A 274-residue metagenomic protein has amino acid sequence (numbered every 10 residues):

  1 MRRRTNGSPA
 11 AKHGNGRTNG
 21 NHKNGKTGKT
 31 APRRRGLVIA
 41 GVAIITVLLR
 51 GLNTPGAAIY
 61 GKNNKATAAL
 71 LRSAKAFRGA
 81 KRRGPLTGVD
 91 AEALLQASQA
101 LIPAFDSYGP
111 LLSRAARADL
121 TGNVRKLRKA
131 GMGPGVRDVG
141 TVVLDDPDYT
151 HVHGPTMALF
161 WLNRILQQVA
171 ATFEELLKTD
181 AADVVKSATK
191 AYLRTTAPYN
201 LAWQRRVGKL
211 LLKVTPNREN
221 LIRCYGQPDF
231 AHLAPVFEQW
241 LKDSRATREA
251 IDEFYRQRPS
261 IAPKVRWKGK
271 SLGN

Functional and structural regions predicted by a protein language model:
M1-A31: Short, low-complexity, Lys/Arg-enriched N-terminal segments of secretory-pathway carbohydrate enzymes
R4-G7, A31, I45, N53 (+1 more regions): Intrinsically disordered, low-complexity segments enriched in Ser/Pro/Gly/Ala and basic residues
A11-K12, P32, G41-I44, A58-I59 (+2 more regions): Intrinsic disorder/low-complexity segments
T30-P32, V47, W203: Short alpha-helical segments used as structural interaction elements across diverse proteins
R34-T54: Terminal signal-anchor or tail-anchor transmembrane helices that tether membrane-associated enzymes to cellular
P55-N274: Long, contiguous alpha-helical bundle segments
